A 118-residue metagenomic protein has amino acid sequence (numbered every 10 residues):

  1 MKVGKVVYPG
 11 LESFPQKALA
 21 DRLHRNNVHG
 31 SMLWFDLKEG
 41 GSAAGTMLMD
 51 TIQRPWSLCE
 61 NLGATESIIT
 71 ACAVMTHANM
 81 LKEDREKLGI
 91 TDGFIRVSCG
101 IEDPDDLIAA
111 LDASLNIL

Functional and structural regions predicted by a protein language model:
M1-E66, M80-E86: Conserved small-domain helix->loop->beta segment predominantly found in fold-type I
E39, A43, S67-L118: PLP-dependent enzyme catalytic core of the Aspartate aminotransferase-like
